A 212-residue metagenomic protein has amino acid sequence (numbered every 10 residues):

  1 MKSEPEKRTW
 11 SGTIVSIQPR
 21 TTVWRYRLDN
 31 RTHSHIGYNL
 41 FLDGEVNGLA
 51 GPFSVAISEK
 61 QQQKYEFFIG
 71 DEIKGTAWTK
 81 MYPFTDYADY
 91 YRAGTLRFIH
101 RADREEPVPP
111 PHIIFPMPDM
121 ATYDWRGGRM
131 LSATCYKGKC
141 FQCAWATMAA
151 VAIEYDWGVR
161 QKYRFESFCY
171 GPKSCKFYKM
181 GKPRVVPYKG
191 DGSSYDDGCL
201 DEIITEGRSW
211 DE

Functional and structural regions predicted by a protein language model:
S3-G37, C140-C143: Structural detector for short beta-strands of small beta-barrel domains
S11-I14, S54, K74-T76, Y90: Conserved beta-strand residues within beta-sheet cores
S16-Q18, G44-G48, E59, A77-M81 (+1 more regions): Beta-strand elements of well-folded, non-transmembrane domains
V23-V55, Y155-V159, Y163-C169: OB-fold (S1/OB) nucleic-acid-binding surfaces
S54-S58, F141: Short, solvent-exposed interaction modules
S58-T76: Short nucleic-acid-contacting surface segments enriched for D/E, G, S/T with interspersed K/R
W78-P116: OB-fold/S1-family single-stranded nucleic acid-binding modules
E105-E212: Nucleic-acid-binding small beta-barrel platforms of the OB/S1 family and closely associated recruitment extensions
